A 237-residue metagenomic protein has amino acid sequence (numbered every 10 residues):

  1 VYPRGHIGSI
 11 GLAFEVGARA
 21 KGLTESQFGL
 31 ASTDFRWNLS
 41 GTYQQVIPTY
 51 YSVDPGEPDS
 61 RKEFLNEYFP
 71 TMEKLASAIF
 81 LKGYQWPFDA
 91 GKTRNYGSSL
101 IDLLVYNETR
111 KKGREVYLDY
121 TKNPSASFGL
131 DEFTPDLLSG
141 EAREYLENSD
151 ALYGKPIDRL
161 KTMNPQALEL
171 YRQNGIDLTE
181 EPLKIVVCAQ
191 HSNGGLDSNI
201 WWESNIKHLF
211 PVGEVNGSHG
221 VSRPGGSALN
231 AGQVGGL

Functional and structural regions predicted by a protein language model:
V1, N148-Y153, G217-G225: Glycine- and acidic
V1-N38, Y50, G226-G235: Glycine-rich loop(s) and the adjacent beta-strand/alpha-helix scaffold that form part
R19-E169: An anion/pyrophosphate-binding glycine-rich loop and adjacent beta-alpha core in soluble alpha-beta enzymes
S26-F28, P48, L183, G194-L196 (+2 more regions): Flexible, active-site-adjacent loop/turn segments at secondary-structure boundaries
D54, I200, V234: Short, ordered coil/turn segments that flank beta-strands lining enzyme active or ligand-binding pockets
P156-N216: A glycine-rich dinucleotide-binding beta-alpha-beta segment and adjacent secondary-structure elements that constitute
N205-L237: Catalytic phosphate/nucleotide-handling subdomain of diverse soluble enzymes
